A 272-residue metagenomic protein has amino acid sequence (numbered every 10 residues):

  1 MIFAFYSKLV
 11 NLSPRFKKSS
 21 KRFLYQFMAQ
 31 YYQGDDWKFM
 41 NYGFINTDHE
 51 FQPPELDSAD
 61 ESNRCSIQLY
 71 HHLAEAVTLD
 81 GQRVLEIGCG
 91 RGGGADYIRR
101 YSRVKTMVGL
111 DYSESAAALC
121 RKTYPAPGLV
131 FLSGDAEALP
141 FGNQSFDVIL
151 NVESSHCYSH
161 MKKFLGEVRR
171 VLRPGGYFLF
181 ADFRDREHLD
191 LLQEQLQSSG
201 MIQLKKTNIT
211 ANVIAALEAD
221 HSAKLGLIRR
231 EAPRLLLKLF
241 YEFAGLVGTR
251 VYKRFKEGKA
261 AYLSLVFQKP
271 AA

Functional and structural regions predicted by a protein language model:
M1-M40: N-terminal auxiliary segments of SAM/dcSAM-dependent transferases
D48, N63-D80: Conserved alpha-helix/loop element of class I SAM-dependent methyltransferases that forms part of the SAM/SAH-binding
L85-I87, R91-A138: Class I SAM-dependent methyltransferase SAM/SAH-binding core
E137-I149: A short acidic, Gly/Pro-enriched loop at the edge of an enzyme's catalytic core that lines a small-molecule cofactor
V148-S159: A short SAM/SAH-binding and catalytic strip from SAM-dependent methyltransferases
K162-P174: A short glycine-rich, Lys/Arg-flanked "PGG" loop and its adjoining helix->strand segment in the class I
G176-D182: Conserved beta-strand signature within the Rossmann-like core of class I S-adenosyl-L-methionine
A211-A272: Conserved Class I S-adenosyl-L-methionine
